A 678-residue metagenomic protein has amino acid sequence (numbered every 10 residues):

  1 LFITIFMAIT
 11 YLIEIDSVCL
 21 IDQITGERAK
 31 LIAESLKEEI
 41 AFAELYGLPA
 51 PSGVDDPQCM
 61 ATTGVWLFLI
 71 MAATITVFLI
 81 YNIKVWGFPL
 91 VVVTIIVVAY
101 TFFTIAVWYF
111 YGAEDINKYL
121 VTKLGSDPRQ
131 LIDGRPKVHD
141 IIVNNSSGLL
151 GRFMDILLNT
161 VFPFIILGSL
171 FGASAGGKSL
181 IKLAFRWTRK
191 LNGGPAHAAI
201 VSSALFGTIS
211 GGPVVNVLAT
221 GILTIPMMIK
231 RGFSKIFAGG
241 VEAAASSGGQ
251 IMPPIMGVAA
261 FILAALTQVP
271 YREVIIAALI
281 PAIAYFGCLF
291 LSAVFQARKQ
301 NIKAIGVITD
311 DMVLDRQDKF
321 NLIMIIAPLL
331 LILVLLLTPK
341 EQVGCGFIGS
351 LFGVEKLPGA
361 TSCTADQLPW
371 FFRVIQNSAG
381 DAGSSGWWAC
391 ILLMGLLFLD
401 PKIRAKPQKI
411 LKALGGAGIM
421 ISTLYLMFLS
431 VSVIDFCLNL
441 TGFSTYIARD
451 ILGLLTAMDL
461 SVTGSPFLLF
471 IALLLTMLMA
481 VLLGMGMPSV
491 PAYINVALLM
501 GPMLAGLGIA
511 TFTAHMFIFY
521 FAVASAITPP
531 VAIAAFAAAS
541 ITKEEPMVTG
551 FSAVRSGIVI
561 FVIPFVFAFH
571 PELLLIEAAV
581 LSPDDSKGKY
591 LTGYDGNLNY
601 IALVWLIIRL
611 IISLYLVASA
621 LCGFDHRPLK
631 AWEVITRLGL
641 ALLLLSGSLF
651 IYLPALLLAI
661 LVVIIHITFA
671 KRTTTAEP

Functional and structural regions predicted by a protein language model:
L1-I75, L79-F88, Y111, A365: Polar/charged low-complexity regulatory segments
T10-L20, V217, K230, G249-L263 (+1 more regions): Transmembrane-helix bundle segments that line or gate the permeation/cavity pathway in multi-pass membrane proteins
V65-L69, L149-T160, W187-A199, R231-F237 (+5 more regions): Membrane-interfacial loop-to-helix junctions in multi-pass transporters
I80, V85, I96-V97, E114-K178 (+6 more regions): Core transmembrane alpha-helical segments of multi-pass membrane transporters/permeases
N82-L124, R152-F153, L170, S174 (+4 more regions): Flexible hinge motifs at transmembrane-helix junctions and intramembrane kinks/re-entrant loops in multi-pass membrane
L167-G172, S203-G212, A244-Q250, D435 (+3 more regions): Transmembrane alpha-helix interface/packing and boundary motifs in multi-pass membrane proteins, characterized by
I181-G249, I255-I262, Q268, S489-F521 (+2 more regions): Hydrophobic transmembrane alpha-helices that form the pore/transport pathway of multi-pass ion and small-solute
I276-S422, F536-L642, T674-P678: Long, contiguous bundles of hydrophobic transmembrane helices that form the permeation core of multi-pass
